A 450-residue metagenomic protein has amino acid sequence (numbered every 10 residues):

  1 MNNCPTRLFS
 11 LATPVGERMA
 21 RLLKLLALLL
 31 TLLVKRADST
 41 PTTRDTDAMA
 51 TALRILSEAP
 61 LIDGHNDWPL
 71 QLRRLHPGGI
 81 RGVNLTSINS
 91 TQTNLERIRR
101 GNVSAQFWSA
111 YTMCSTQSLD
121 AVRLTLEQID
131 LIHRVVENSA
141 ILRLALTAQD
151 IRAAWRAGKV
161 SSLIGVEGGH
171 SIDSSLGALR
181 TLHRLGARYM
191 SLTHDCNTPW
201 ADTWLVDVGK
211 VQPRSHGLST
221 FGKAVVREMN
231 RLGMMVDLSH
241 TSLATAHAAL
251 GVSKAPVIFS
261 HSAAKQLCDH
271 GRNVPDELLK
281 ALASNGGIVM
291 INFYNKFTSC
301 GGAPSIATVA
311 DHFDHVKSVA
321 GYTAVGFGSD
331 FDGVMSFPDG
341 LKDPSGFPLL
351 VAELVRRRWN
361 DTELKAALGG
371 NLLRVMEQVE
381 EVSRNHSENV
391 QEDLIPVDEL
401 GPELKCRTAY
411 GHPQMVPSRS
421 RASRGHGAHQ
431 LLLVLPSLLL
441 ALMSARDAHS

Functional and structural regions predicted by a protein language model:
C4, A12-P213, D269-R424, Q430 (+1 more regions): N-terminal hydrophobic targeting/anchoring segments and the immediately downstream early-domain regions of hydrolases
L192, C196-D202, V208-L278, M290-N295: Active-site core of metal-dependent hydrolases
